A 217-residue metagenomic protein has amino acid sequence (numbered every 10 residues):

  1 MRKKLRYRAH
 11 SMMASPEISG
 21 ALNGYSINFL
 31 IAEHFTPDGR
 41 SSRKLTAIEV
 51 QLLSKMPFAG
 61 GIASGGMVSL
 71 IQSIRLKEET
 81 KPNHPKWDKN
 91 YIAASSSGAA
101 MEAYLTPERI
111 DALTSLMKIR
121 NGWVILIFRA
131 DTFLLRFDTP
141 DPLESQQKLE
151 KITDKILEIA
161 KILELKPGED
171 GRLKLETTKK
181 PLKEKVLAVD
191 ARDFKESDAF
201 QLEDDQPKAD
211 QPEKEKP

Functional and structural regions predicted by a protein language model:
M1-K216: Charged, low-complexity intrinsically disordered regions
